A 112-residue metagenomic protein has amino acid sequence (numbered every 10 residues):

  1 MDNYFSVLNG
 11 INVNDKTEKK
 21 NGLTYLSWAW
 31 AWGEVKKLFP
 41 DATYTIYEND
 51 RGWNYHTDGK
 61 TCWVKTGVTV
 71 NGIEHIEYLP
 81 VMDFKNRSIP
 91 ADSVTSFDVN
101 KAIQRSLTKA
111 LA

Functional and structural regions predicted by a protein language model:
M1-G33: N-terminal, Lys/Arg- and Ser/Thr-rich interaction peptides
G33-A112: Positively charged, aromatic-enriched nucleic acid-contacting surfaces
